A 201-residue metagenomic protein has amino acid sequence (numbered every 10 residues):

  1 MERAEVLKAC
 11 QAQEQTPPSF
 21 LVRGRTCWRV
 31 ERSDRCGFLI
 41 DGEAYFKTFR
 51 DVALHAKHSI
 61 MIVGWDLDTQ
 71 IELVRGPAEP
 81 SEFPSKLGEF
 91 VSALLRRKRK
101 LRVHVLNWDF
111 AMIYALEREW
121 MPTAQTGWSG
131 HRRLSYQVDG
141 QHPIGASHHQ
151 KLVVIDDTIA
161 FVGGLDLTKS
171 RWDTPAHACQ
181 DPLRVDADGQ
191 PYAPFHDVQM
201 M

Functional and structural regions predicted by a protein language model:
M1-P18: Cytosolic, low-complexity regulatory segments enriched in Ser/Pro/Gly with interspersed Lys/Arg in eukaryotic signaling
E14-S59, Q70-M201: HKD-type phospholipase D/PLD-like phosphodiesterase module
D66: Active-site-proximal, substrate-binding regions of enzyme catalytic domains and RNA-binding/basic surfaces
